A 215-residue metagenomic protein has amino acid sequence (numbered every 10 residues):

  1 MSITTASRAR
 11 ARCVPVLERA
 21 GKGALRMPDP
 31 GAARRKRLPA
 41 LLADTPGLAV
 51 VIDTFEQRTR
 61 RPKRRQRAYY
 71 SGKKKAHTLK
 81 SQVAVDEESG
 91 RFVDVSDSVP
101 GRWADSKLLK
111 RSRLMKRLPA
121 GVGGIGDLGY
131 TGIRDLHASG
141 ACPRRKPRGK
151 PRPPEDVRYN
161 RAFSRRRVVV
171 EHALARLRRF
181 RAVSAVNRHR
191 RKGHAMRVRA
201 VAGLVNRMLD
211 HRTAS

Functional and structural regions predicted by a protein language model:
M1-E18, P28-S215: Short, well-ordered secondary-structure "scaffold" segments embedded in the functional core of diverse domains
A24: Electropositive, gly/pro-rich neighborhoods at or near active sites that engage anionic ligands
